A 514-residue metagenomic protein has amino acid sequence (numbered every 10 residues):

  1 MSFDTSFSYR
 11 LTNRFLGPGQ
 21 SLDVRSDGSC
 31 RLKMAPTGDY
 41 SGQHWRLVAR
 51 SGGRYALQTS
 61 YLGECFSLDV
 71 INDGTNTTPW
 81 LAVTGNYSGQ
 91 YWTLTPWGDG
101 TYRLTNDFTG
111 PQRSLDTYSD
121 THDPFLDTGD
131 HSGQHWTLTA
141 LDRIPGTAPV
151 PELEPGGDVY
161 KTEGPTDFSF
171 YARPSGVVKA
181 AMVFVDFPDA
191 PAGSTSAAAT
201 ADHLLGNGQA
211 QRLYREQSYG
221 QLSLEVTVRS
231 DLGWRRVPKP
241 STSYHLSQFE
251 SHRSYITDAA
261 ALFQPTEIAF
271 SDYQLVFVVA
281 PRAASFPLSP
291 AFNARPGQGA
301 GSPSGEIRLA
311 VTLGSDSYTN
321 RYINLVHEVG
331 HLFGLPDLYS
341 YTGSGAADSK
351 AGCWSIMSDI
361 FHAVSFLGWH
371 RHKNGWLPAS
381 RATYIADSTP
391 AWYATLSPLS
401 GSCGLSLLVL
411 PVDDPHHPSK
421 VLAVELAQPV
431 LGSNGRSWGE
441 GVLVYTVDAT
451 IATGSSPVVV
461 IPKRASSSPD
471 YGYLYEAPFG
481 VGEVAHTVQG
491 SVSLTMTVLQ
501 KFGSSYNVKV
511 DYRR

Functional and structural regions predicted by a protein language model:
M1-P145: Lectin-like carbohydrate-binding module/patch detector with strong preference for beta-trefoil
F7, P18, S41-Q43, E64 (+10 more regions): Residues that flank catalytic or metal-binding motifs in active/ligand-binding sites
R14, S60, D107, V183-P188 (+6 more regions): Structured loops at beta-to-helix junctions and adjacent beta-edge loops in soluble globular domains
L22, F66-L68, L115, M182 (+5 more regions): Residue-level detector of buried hydrophobic side-chain packing in well-ordered secondary-structure elements
M34-A35, T195-N207, R436-L443: Short Gly/aromatic-enriched secondary-structure transition segments
R143-E163, G193-S194, N293-Y318, P390-R514: Non-catalytic C-terminal accessory/binding modules of secreted extracellular proteins
P145-Y318, V326, G343, D413 (+3 more regions): Zn2+-dependent metallopeptidase catalytic core
F270, Q274-F277, R282-N434: Extracellular hydrolytic enzyme modules, especially secreted metalloproteases of the metzincin/thermolysin-like class
